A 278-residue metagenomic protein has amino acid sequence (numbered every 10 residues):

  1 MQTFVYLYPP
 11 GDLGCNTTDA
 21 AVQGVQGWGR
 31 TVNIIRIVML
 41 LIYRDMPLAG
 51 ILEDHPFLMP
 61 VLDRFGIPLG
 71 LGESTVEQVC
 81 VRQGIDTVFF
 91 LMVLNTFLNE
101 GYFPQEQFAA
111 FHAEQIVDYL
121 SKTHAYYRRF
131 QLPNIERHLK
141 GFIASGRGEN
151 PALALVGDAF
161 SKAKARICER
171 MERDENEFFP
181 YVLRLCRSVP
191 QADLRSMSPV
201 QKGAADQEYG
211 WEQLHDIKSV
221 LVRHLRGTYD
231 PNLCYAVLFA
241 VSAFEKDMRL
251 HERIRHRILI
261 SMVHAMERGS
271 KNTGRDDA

Functional and structural regions predicted by a protein language model:
F4-Y8: Aromatic (phenylalanine/tyrosine) cluster motif
T18-A21: Short, low-complexity, intrinsically disordered N-terminal modules that encode targeting/processing signals
V32-A278: Small-residue-biased structural context
